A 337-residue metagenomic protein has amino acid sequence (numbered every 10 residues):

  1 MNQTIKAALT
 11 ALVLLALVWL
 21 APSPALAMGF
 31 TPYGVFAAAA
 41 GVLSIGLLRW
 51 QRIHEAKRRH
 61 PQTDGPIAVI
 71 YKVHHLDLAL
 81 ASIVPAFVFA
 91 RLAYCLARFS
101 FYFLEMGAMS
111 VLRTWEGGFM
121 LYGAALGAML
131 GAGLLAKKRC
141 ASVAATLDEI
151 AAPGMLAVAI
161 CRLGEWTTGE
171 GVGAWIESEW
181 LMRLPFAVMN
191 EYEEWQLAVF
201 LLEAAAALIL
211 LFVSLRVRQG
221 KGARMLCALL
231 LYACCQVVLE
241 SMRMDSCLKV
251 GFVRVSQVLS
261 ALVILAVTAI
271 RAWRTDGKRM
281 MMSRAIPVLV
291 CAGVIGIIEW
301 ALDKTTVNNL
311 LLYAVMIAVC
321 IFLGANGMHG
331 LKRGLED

Functional and structural regions predicted by a protein language model:
M1-D337: Hydrophobic, membrane-interfacing alpha helices
